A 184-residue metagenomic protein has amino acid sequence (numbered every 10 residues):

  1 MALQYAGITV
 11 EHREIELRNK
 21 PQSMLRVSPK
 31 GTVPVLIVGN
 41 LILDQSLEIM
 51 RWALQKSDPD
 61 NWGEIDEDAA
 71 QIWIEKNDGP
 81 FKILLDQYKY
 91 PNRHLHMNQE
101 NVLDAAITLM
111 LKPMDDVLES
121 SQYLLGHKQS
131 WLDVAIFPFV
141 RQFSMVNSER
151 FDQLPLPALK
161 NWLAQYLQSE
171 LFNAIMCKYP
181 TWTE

Functional and structural regions predicted by a protein language model:
M1-D104, T108-L109, D115, E119-Q122: GST-like domain detector, emphasizing the conserved glutathione-binding G-site in the N-terminal thioredoxin-like
Y5, K76, P113, P138 (+2 more regions): Alpha-helical scaffold segments in carbohydrate-active enzymes
K20, D66, H127-I136, P155: Short, conserved alpha-helical segments within structured domains
E48, D133-V134, P138, A158-N161: Amphipathic alpha-helical interaction segments
D116-H127, L171-M176: Surface-exposed helix-capping loop/turn segments at secondary-structure junctions
L124-E149, Y166: GST superfamily/GST-like fold recognition
N147-P157: Catalytic and substrate-binding regions of cell-wall glycan-acting enzymes that process beta-1,4-linked
P157-E184: Long hydrophobic alpha-helical segments typical of transmembrane helices together with their membrane-interfacial
